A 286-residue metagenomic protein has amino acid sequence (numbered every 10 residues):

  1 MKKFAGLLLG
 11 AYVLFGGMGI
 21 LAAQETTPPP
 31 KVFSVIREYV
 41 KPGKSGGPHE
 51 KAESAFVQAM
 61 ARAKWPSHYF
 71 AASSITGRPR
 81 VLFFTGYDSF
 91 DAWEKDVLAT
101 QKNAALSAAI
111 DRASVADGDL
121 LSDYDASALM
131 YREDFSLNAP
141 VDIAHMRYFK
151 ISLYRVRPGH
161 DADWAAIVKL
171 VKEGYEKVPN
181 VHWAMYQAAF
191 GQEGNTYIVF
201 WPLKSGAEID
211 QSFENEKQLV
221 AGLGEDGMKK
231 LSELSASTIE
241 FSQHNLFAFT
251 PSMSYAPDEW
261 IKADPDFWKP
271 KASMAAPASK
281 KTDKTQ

Functional and structural regions predicted by a protein language model:
M1-F4: Positively charged n-region of N-terminal signal peptides that target proteins for export
G6-G17: Bacterial N-terminal signal peptides
A22-Q286: Short S/T/G/P-rich N-terminal loop/turn motif that feeds into the first structured element of a domain
